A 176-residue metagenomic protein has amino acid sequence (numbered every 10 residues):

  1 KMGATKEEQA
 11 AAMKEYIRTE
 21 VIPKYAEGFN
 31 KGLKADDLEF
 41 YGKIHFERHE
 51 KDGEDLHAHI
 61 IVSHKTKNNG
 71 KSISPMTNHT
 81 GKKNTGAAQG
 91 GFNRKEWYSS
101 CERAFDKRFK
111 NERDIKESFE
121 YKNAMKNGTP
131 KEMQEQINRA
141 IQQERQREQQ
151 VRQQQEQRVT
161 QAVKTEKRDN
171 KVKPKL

Functional and structural regions predicted by a protein language model:
K1-H57, S63-L176: Extended intrinsically disordered terminal tails
